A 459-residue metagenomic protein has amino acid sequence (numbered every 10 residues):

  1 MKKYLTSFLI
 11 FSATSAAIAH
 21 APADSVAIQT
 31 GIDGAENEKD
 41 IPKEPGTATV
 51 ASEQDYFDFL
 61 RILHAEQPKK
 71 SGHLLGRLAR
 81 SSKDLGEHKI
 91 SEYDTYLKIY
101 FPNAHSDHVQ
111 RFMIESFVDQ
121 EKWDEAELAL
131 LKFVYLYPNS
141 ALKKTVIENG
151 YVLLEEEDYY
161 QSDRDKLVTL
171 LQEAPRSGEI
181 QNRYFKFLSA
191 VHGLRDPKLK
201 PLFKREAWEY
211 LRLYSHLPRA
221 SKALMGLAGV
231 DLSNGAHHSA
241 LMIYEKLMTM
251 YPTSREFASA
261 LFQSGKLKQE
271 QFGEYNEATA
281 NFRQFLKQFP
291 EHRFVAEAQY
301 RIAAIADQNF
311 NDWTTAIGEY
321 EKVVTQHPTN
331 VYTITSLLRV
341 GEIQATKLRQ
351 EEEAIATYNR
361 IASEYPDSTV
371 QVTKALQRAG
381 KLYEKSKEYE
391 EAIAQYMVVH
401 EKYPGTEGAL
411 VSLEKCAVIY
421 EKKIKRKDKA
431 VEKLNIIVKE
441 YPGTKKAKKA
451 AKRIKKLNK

Functional and structural regions predicted by a protein language model:
Y4-A13: Sec-dependent N-terminal signal peptides
T14-I18: Hydrophobic alpha-helical membrane-insertion segments, chiefly the h-region of N-terminal signal peptides
A19-K459: Acidic, polar-rich low-complexity tracts and alpha-helical solenoid repeat scaffolds
